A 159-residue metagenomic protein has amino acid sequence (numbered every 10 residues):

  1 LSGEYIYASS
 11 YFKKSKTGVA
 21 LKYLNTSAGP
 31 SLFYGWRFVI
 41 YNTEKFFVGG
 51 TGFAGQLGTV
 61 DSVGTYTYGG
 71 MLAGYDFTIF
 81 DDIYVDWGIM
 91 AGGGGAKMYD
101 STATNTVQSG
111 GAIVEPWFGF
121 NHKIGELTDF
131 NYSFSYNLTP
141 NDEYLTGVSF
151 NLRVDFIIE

Functional and structural regions predicted by a protein language model:
L1-T51, D155-E159: Short glycine/proline- and aromatic-enriched beta-strand/turn motifs that initiate or cap beta-hairpins
S2, K16-G18, F47-G49, Y84-G88 (+2 more regions): Residue-level detector of the transmembrane beta-barrel scaffold of outer-membrane proteins
K14, S31-F33, Y66-G70, G111-E115 (+1 more regions): Transmembrane beta-barrel architecture of outer-membrane proteins
A20-L24, T51-G55, M90-A96, S135-T139 (+1 more regions): Outer-membrane beta-barrel pore domains and translocons
Y23-L32, T59-T65, L138-V148: Solvent-exposed loop/turn segments connecting transmembrane beta-strands in outer-membrane beta-barrel proteins
V39-T128: Gram-negative (and chloroplast) outer-membrane scaffold detector with strong preference for beta-barrel transmembrane
W117, L127-Y132, N141-S149: Alpha-helical scaffolds that organize eukaryotic protein assemblies
L145-E159: Outer-membrane beta-barrel "beta-signal"
